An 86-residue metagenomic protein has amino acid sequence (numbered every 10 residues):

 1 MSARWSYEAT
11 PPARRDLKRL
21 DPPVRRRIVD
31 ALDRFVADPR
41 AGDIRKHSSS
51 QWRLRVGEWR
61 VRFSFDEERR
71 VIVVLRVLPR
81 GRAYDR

Functional and structural regions predicted by a protein language model:
M1-Y7, R15-R19, P23-R26, A41 (+3 more regions): Enriched for short, Lys/Arg-rich terminal
P12: Residue-level recognition of oxygen-bearing side chains
D30-R55: A short, surface-exposed loop/turn module that caps and links secondary-structure elements
